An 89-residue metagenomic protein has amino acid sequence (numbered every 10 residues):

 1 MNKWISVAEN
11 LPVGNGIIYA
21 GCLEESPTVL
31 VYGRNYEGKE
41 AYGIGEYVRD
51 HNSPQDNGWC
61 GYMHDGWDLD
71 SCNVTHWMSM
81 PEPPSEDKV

Functional and structural regions predicted by a protein language model:
M1-V89: Secondary-structure transition motif
